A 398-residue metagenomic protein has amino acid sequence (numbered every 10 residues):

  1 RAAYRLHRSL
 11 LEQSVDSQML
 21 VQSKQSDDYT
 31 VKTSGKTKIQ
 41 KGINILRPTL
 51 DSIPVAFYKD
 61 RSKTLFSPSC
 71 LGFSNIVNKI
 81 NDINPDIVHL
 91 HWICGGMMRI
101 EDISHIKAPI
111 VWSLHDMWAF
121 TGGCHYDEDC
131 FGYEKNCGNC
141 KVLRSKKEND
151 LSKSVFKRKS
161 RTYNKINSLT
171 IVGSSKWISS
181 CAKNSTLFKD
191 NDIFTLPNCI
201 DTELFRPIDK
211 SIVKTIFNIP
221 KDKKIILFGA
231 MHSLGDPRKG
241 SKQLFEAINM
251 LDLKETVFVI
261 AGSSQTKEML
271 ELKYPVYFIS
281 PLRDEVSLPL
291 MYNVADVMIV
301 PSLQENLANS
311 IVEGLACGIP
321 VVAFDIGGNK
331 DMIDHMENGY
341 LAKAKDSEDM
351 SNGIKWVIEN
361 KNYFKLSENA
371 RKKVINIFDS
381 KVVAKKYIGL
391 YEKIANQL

Functional and structural regions predicted by a protein language model:
A119, G132-I212, I216-I219, I225: Donor nucleotide-sugar binding/catalytic pocket of nucleotide-sugar-dependent glycosyltransferases
P220-K239, F245-I248: Conserved donor-binding/catalytic core segment of Leloir-type glycosyltransferases
G262-V286: Nucleotide-activated donor-binding/catalytic signature segment of Leloir-type glycosyltransferases, i.e., the conserved
L290-A295: Short alpha-helical donor nucleotide-sugar binding micro-motif in glycosyltransferases
V300, P320-A323: Short hydrophobic beta-strand element within catalytic cores of glycosyltransferases and related nucleotide-activated
L303: Aromatic "clamp/platform" in nucleotide-sugar-dependent glycosyltransferases that forms part of the donor/acceptor
H335-M336, Y340-S347, W356-K361: Conserved acidic donor-binding segment of nucleotide-sugar-dependent glycosyltransferases
D349, N362-I377, V383-G389, K393: A short, well-ordered alpha-helix in the C-terminal region of glycosyltransferases
